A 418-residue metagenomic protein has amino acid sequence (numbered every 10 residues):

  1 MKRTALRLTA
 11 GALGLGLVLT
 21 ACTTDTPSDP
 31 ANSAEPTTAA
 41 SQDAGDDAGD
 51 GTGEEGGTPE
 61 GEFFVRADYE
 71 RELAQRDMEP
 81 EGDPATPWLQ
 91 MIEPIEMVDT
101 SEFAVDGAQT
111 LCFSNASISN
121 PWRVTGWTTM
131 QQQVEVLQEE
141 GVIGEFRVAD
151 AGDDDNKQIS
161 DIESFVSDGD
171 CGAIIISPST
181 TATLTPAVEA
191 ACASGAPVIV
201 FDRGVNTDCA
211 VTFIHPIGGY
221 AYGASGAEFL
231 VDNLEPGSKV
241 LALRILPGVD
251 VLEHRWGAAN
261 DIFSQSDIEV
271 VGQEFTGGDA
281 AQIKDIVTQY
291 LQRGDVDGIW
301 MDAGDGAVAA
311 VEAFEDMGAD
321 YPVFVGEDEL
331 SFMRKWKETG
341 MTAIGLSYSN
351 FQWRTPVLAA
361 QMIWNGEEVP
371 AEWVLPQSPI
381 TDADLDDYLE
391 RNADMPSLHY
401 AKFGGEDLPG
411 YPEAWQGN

Functional and structural regions predicted by a protein language model:
A21-A34: Bacterial lipoprotein signal-peptidase II cleavage site
G51-D106, T110-Q133, L137, R147-I159 (+3 more regions): Extracytoplasmic "Venus flytrap"
G51-Q109, W353-N418: Hinge/cleft segment of the Venus flytrap/periplasmic-binding protein
D68, T181-A221, L330-T342: Flexible loop/hinge segments that line or gate small-molecule binding clefts
I92-V98, L111, Q158, I214-V240 (+3 more regions): Hydrophobic alpha-helical segments within soluble ligand-binding/sensing domains
I95-V98, E145-G169, Q273-Q292, A307: Structural motif
L111-C112, S119, M130-Q131, E135 (+3 more regions): An alpha-beta-alpha
G172-A193, A259, T276-K335: Hydrophobic alpha-helical
